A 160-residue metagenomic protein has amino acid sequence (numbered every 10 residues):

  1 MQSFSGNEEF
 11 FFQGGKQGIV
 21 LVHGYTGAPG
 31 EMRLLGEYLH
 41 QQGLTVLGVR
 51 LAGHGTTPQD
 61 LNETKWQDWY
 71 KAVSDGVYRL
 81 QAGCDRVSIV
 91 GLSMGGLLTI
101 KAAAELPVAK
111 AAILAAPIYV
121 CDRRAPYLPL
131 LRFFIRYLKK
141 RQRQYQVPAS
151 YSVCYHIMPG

Functional and structural regions predicted by a protein language model:
M1-Q17: Short beta-strand-to-loop junctions in surface cap/lid or active-site-entrance loops
V20-G24: The conserved beta1-alpha1 loop
T26-E37: The serine-hydrolase catalytic nucleophile loop
L39-P58: Conserved alpha/beta-hydrolase
T57-S88: Catalytic nucleophile-loop/oxyanion-hole region of alpha/beta-hydrolase and closely related hydrolase-like folds
G91-G95, T99: Gly/Ala-rich beta-loop-alpha elbow adjacent to hydrolase catalytic centers
A109, A116-G160: The alpha/beta-hydrolase serine catalytic core
